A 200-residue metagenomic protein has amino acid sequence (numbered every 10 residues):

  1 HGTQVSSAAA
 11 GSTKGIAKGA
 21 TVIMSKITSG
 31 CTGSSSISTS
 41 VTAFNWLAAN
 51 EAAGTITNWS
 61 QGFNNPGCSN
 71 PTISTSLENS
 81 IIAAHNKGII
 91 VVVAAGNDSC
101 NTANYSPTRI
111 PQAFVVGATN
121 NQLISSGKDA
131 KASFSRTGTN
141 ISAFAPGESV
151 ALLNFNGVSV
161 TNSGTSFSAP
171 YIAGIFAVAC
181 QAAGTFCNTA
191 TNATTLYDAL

Functional and structural regions predicted by a protein language model:
H1-T39, E51-I56, S69, A103 (+3 more regions): Subtilisin-like serine protease catalytic core
Q4-A8, T42, P170-V178: Short amphipathic alpha-helical face segments that pack within enzyme cores and frequently flank/anchor catalytic
A8-S12, A20, S25-G30, W59-N64 (+6 more regions): Active-site-proximal beta-strand/loop segments in catalytic clefts of secreted hydrolases
S38-A49, E78, I82: Amphipathic, non-transmembrane alpha-helical secondary structure
F44-I73, A94: Short acidic, glycine-rich surface-loop motifs adjacent to enzyme active sites
P66-N70, S74, C100-N104, I124-K128: Extracytoplasmic/secreted cell-surface and envelope-processing proteins
S69-V92, S106-Q112: Catalytic-core regions built around general acid/base machinery
I89, Y105-G184: Extracellular S/T/G-rich loop segment that most often corresponds to the catalytic His/Ser-adjacent loop
